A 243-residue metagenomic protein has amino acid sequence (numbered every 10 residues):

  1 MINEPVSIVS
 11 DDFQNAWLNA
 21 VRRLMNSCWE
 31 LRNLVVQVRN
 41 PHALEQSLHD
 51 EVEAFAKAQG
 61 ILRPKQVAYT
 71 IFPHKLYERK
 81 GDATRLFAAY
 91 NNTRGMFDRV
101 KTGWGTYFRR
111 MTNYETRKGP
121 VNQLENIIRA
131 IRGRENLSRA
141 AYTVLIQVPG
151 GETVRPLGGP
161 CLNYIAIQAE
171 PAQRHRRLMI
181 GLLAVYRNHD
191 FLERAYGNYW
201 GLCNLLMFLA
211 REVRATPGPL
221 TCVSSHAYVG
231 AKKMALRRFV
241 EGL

Functional and structural regions predicted by a protein language model:
M1-L243: Terminal, non-catalytic protein-protein interaction segments that mediate quaternary/complex assembly
